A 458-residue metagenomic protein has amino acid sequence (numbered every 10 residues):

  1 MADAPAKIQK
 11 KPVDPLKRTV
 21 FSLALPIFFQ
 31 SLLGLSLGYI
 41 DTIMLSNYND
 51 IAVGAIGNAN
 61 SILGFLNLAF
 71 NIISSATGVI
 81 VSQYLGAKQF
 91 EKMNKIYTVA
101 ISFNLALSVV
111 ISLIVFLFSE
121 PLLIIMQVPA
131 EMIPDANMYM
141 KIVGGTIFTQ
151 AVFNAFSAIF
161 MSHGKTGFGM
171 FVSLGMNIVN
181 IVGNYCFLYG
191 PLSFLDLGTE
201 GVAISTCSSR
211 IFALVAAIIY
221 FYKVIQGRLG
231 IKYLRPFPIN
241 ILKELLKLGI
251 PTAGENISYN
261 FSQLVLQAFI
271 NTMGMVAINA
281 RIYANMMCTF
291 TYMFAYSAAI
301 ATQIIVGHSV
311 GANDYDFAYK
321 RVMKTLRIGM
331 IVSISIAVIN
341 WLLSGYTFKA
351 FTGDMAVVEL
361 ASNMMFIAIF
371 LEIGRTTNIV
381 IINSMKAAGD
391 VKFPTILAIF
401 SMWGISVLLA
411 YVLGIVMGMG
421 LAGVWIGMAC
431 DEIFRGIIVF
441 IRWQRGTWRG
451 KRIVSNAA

Functional and structural regions predicted by a protein language model:
M1-I27, V81-F148, F194-I250, V306-L371 (+1 more regions): Short alpha-helical transmembrane segments in multi-pass integral membrane proteins
S22-D41, I142, M176, S209-A213 (+4 more regions): Transmembrane helical elements of multi-pass membrane transporters/channels
I27, S31, T42-I43, V79 (+15 more regions): Transmembrane alpha-helix boundary and packing residues in multipass membrane permease domains and related
F29, L33, L37, L66-F70 (+16 more regions): Residue-level hotspots within pore-lining transmembrane alpha-helices of multi-pass secondary transporters
L32, S36-G54, L123-A130, C186-L197 (+5 more regions): Helix-terminus/linker motif at the lipid-water interface of multi-pass membrane proteins
V53-L113, Q150-G169, Q267, I278-S344 (+1 more regions): Small-residue-rich hydrophobic transmembrane alpha-helices
S74, V143-S162, G169-N180, V202-A217 (+5 more regions): Short runs within selected transmembrane alpha-helices of multi-pass transporters and secretion channels
V115, A158, N184, L188 (+9 more regions): Structural signal for membrane-spanning alpha-helices in multi-pass inner-membrane proteins, emphasizing helix cores
